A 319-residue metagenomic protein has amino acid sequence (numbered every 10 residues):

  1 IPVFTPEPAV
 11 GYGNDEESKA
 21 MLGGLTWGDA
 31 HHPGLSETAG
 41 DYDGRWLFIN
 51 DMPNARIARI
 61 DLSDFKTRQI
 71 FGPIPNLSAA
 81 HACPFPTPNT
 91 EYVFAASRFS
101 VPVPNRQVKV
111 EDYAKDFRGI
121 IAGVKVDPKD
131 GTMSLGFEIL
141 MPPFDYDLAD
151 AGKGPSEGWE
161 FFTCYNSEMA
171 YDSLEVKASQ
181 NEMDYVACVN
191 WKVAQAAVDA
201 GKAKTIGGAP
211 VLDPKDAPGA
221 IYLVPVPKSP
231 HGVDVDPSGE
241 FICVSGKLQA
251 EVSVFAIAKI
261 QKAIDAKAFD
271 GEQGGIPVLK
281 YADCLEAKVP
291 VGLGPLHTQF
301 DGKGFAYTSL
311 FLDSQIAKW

Functional and structural regions predicted by a protein language model:
I1-W319: Predominantly soluble domains enriched in secretory-pathway, periplasmic, or organellar proteins
